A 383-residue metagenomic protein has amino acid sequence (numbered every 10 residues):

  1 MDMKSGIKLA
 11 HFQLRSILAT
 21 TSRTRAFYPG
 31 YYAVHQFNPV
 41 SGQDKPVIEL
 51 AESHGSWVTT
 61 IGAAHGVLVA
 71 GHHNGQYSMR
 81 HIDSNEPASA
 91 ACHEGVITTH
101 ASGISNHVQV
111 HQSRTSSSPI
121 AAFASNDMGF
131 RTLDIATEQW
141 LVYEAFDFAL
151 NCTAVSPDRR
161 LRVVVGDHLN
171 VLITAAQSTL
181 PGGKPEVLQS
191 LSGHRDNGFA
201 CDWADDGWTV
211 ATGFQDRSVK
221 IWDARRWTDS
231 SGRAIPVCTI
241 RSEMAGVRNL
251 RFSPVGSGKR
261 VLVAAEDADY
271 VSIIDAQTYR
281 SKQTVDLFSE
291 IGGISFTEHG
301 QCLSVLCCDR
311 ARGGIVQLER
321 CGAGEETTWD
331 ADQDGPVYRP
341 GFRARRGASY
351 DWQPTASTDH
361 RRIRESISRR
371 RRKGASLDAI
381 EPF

Functional and structural regions predicted by a protein language model:
M1-A176, S192, A265-D267, T284-E290 (+2 more regions): WD40 beta-propeller repeat fold
M1-S5, A268-Y270, Q277-F383: Terminal intrinsically disordered, low-complexity extensions flanking WD-repeat/beta-propeller proteins
E86-P87, H111-S117, T179-P181, T228-S231 (+1 more regions): Alpha-helix termini
I135, I173-G183, I221-I235, R260 (+2 more regions): Beta-propeller blade-edge and WD-like acidic-aromatic loop motif
R160-S178, E186, L191-W222, R226: Beta-propeller domains
K184-L191, S231-T239, K282: Blade-edge beta-strand/turn elements of extracellular beta-propeller and related beta-sheet repeat scaffolds
A224, I240-R241: Cationic, beta-structured binding surfaces that engage anionic biopolymers and membranes
M244-A276: Loop/turn-rich, solvent-exposed surfaces of beta-rich toroidal or solenoidal domains
